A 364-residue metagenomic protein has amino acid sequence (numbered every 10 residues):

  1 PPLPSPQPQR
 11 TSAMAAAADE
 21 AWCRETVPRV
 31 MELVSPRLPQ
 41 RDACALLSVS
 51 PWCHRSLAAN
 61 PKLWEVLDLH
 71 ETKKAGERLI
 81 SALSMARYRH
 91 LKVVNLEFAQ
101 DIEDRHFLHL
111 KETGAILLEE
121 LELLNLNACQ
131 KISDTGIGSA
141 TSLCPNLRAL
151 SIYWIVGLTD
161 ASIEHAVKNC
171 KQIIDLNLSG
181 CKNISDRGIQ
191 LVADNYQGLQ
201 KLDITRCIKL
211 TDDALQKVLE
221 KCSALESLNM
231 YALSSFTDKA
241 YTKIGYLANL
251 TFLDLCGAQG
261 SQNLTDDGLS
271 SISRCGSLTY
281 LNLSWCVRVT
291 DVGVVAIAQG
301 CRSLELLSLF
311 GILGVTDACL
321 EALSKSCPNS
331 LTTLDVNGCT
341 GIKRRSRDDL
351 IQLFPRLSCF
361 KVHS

Functional and structural regions predicted by a protein language model:
P1-A115, E119-E122, A128, S133 (+7 more regions): N-terminal adaptor-interaction module of cullin-RING ubiquitin ligase components
V49, K73-L79, Q100-L108, Q130-T135 (+8 more regions): Short, solvent-exposed loop/turn at the beta-strand->alpha-helix junction within individual leucine-rich repeat
L67-L69, K92-E97, L121-L126, L150-I152 (+8 more regions): Conserved hydrophobic beta-strand positions in leucine-rich repeat
L83-A86, F107-I116, I137-L143, I163-N169 (+7 more regions): A structural signal for leucine-rich repeat
Y88, A99, L118, C129 (+16 more regions): Leucine-rich repeat
S133, S139-F252, S261: Solenoidal tandem-repeat scaffolds enriched in leucines and small polar residues
I204-G311, C319: Eukaryotic tandem repeat interaction scaffolds
L304-L307, G314, A318-S364: C-terminal interaction modules of eukaryotic adaptor/scaffold proteins
